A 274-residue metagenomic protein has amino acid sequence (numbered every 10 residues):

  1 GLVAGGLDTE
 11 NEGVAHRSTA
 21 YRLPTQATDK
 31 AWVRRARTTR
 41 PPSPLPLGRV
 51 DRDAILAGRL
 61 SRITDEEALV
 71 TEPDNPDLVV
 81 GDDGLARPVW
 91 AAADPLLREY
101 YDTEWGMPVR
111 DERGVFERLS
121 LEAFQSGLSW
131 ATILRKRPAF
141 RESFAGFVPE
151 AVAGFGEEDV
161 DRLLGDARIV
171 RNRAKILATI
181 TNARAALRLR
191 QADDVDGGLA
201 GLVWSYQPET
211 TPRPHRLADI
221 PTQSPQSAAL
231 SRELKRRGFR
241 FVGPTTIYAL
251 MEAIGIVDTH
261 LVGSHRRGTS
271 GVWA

Functional and structural regions predicted by a protein language model:
G1-L2, S43: Accessible peptide chain termini
L2-T9, R35-T38: Short, intrinsically disordered low-complexity segments enriched in Ser/Thr with adjacent Pro
G5-L7, Y21, T25, S61-R62: Short, low-complexity, intrinsically disordered N-terminal modules that encode targeting/processing signals
T9-G13, R17: Alpha-helix boundary/capping motif
H16, Y21, D29, D51-D53 (+1 more regions): Intrinsic-disorder-associated, low-complexity terminal segments enriched in Asp/Asn/His/Tyr and depleted of Lys/Arg
A36-A274: HhH-family (HhH-GPD) DNA N-glycosylase catalytic core used in base-excision repair
